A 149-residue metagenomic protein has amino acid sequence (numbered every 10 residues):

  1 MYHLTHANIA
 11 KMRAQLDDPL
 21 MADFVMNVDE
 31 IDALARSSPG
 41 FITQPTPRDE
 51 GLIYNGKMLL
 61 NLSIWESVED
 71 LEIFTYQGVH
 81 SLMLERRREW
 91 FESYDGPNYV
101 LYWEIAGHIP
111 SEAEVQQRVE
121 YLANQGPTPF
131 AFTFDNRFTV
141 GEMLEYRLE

Functional and structural regions predicted by a protein language model:
M1-K57, D70, P97-E149: Short S/T/G/P-rich N-terminal loop/turn motif that feeds into the first structured element of a domain
K11, L62-I64: Short hydrophobic/aromatic beta-strand micro-patches that form the beta-sheet surface supporting nucleotide- or nucleic
P19, L62, L71-T75: Conserved aromatic-histidine-acidic binding/catalytic patches
F41, I64-W65: Extended cationic-aromatic binding surfaces that line active-site or macromolecule-binding grooves and engage
V68-P97: An amphipathic, aromatic/His-enriched active-site/gating alpha helix that lines ligand/cofactor pockets
